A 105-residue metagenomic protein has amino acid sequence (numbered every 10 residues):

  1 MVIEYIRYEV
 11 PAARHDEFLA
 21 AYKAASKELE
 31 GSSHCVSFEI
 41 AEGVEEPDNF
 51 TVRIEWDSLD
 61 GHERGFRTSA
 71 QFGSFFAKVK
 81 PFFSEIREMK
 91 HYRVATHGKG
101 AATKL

Functional and structural regions predicted by a protein language model:
M1-V2, E17, S33-C35: Short, flexible segments with low predicted structural confidence
V2, E39-T51, F76-L105: Glycine-rich beta-strand-turn "strand-cap" elements at beta-sheet edges
I3-Y8: Active-site-flanking beta-strand signature of metal-NTP-handling nucleotidyl enzymes and homologous cyclase-like
E9, R53-E55: Short hydrophobic/aromatic beta-strand micro-patches that form the beta-sheet surface supporting nucleotide- or nucleic
E9-L19: Short, surface-exposed ligand-recognition loops at beta-strand->loop->(often short) alpha-helix junctions that present
A12, V44, S58-D60: Feature marks short, surface-exposed loop/turn motifs that line or immediately flank catalytic pockets and channel
D16, D60-H62, H97-K99: Residue-level signal for secondary-structure boundary sites
A24-V36, E55-K90: An amphipathic, aromatic/His-enriched active-site/gating alpha helix that lines ligand/cofactor pockets
